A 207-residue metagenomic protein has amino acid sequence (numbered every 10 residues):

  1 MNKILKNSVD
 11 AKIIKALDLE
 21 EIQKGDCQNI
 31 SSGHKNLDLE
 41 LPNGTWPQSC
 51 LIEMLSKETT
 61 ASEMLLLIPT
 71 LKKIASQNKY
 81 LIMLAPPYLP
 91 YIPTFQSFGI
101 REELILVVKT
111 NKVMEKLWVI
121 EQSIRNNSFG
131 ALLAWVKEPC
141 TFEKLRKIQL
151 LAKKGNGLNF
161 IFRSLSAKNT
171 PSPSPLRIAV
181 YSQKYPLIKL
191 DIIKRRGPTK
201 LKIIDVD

Functional and structural regions predicted by a protein language model:
M1-M83: Detector for small/aliphatic-rich hydrophobic stretches
K3-N7, L51, S62, P86 (+2 more regions): Active-site-proximal or metal-binding-adjacent scaffold patches in catalytic folds
S32, S62, L66, M114-W118 (+3 more regions): Charged, alpha-helix-enriched surfaces in structured cytosolic catalytic cores of large nucleotide-utilizing machines
L37, M54, I105, L132 (+2 more regions): Conserved RecA-like P-loop NTPase ATPase core
N78-L133, C140-E143: Conserved inter-motif catalytic segment of the P-loop NTP-binding fold
G99-E102, I124, L150-L151, S172-V180: Short, hinge-like loop/turn segments at secondary-structure boundaries
I124-N169: A contiguous pocket-lining binding segment that forms or flanks enzyme active sites
R163-D207: Phosphate-binding/switch region of NTP-binding enzymes
